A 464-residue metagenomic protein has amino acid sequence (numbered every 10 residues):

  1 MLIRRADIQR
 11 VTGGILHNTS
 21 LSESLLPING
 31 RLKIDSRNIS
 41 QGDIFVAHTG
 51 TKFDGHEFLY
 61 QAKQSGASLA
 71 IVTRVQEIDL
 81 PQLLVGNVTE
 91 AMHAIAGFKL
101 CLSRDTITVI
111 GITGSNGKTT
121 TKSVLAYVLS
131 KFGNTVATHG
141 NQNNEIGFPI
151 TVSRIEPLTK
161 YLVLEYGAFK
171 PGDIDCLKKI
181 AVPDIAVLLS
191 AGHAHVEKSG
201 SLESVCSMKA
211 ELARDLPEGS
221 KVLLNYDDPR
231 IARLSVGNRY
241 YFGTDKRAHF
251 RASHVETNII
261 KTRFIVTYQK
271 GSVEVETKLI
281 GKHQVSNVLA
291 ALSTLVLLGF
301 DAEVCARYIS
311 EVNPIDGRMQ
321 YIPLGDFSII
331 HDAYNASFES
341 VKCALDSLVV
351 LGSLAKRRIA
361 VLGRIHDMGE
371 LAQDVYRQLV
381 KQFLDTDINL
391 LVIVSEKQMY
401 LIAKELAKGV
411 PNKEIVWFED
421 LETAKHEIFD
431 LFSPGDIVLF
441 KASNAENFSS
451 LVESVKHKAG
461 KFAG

Functional and structural regions predicted by a protein language model:
M1-A94, L351-G352, K381-Q382, T386 (+1 more regions): N-terminal leader/targeting and accessory segments in enzymes
M1-L16, I44, A210, V236-N238 (+3 more regions): ATP-dependent carboxylate-amine ligase
I8, D43, A62, I95 (+14 more regions): Residue-level signal for inorganic ion chemistry
Q9-R10, E90-K221, Y226, R230-N238 (+2 more regions): Phosphate-binding loop of NTP-binding sites
L21-L25, I155-L158, G167-V196, A232-S272 (+2 more regions): Extended acidic/charged loop-beta regions that coordinate divalent cations and stabilize anionic phosphate/carboxylate
I39-S40, T73-Q82, R230-V236, I402-G409: Short loop/helix-cap segments at secondary-structure boundaries that form the rim of catalytic
I78-D79, H193-S199, I330, I365-G369: A short acidic, helix-capping loop that chelates divalent metal ions and anchors anionic groups
D79-V88, V236-D245, N412-I415: Active-site regions of enzymes building and remodeling cell-envelope glycoconjugates
